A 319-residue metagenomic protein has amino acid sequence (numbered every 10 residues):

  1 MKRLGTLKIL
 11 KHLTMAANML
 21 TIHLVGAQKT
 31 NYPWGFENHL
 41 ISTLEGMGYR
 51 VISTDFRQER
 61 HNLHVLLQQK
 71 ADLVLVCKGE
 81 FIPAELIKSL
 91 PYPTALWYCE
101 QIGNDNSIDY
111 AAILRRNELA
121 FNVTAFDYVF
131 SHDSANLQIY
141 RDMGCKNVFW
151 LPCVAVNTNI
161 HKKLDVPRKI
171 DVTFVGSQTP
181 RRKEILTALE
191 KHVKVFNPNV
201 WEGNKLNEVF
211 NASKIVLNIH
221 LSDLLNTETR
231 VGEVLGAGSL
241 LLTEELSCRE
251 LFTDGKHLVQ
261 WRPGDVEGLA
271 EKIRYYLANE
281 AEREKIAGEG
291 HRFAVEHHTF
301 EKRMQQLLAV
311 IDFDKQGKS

Functional and structural regions predicted by a protein language model:
R3-H12, F300-S319: C-terminal alpha-helical cap of glycosyltransferases
G5-K70, K78-S89, P93-G255, D314: Nucleotide-sugar donor-binding catalytic core of glycosyltransferases
L75: N-terminal Rossmann-like NAD(P) cofactor-binding module of classical short-chain dehydrogenase/reductase
G203, V266-E267, E280, F300: Residues at or immediately preceding the N-termini of alpha-helices
G236, L240-L241, H257-D265, V310-S319: Short, contiguous hydrophobic alpha-helices characteristic of membrane insertion segments
E250-K272: Change "using UDP/GDP/dTDP sugars" to "using nucleotide sugars
A278-I311: A charged, aromatic-enriched C-terminal amphipathic alpha-helix characteristic of glycosyltransferases across folds
